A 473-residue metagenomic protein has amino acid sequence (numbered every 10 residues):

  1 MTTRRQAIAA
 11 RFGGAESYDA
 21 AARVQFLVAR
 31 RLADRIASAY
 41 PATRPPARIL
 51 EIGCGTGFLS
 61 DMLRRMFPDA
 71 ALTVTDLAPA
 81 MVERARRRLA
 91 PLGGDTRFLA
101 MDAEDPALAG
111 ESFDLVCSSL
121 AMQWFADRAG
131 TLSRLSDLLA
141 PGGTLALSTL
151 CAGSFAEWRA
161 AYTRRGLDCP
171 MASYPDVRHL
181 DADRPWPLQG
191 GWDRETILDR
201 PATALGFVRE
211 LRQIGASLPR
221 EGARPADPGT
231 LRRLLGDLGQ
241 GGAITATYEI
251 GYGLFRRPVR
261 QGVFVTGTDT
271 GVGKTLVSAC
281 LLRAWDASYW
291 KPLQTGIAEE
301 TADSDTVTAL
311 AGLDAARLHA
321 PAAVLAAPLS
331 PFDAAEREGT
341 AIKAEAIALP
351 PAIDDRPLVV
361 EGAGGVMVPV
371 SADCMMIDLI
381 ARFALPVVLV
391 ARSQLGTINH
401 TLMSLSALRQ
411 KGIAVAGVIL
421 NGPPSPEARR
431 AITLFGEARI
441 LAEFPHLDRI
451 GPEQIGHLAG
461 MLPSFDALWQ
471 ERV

Functional and structural regions predicted by a protein language model:
R23-P45: Conserved alpha-helix/loop element of class I SAM-dependent methyltransferases that forms part of the SAM/SAH-binding
R48-P106: Class I SAM-dependent methyltransferase SAM/SAH-binding core
T56-F58, G191-P258: Conserved Class I S-adenosyl-L-methionine
E104-V116: A short acidic, Gly/Pro-enriched loop at the edge of an enzyme's catalytic core that lines a small-molecule cofactor
A129-P141: A short glycine-rich, Lys/Arg-flanked "PGG" loop and its adjoining helix->strand segment in the class I
G142-A204, S217-P225: Conserved catalytic/acceptor-binding region of the Class I
V259, L405-V473: C-terminal lobe/tail of nucleotide-utilizing enzymes
L276-G339: N-terminal phosphate/diphosphate-binding loop that engages ATP/GTP or pyrophosphate donors across diverse enzyme folds
